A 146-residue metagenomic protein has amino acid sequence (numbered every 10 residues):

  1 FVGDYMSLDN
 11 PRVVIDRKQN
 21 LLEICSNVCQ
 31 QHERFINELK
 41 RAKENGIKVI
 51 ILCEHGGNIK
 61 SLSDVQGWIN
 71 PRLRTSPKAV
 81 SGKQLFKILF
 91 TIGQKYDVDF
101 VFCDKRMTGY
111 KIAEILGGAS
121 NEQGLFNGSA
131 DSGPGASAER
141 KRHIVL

Functional and structural regions predicted by a protein language model:
F1-N10, E23-L146: Non-catalytic C-terminal interaction segments of nucleic acid-processing enzymes
V13-Q19: Conserved catalytic cores of phosphodiester-cleaving nucleases, focusing on short active-site segments
